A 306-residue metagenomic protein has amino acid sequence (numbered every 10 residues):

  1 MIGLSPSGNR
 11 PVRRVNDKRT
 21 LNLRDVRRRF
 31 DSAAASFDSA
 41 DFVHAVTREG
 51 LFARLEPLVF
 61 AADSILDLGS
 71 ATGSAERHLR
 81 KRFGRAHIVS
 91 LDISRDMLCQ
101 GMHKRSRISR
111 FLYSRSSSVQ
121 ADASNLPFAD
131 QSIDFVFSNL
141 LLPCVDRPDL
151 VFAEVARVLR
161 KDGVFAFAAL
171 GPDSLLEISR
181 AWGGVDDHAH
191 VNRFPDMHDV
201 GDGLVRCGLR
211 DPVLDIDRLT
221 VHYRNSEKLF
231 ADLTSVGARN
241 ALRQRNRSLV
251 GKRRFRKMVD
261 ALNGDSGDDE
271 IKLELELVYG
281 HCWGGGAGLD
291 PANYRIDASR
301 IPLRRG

Functional and structural regions predicted by a protein language model:
I2-S36: N-terminal, positively charged/glycine-rich alpha-helical extensions of SAM-dependent methyltransferases
R10, V164-K228, S235-L249: Conserved catalytic/acceptor-binding region of the Class I
F42-D63, H78: Conserved alpha-helix/loop element of class I SAM-dependent methyltransferases that forms part of the SAM/SAH-binding
S64-L126: Class I SAM-dependent methyltransferase SAM/SAH-binding core
S124-F135: A short acidic, Gly/Pro-enriched loop at the edge of an enzyme's catalytic core that lines a small-molecule cofactor
D134-R147: A short SAM/SAH-binding and catalytic strip from SAM-dependent methyltransferases
D149-V164: A short glycine-rich, Lys/Arg-flanked "PGG" loop and its adjoining helix->strand segment in the class I
I216-G306: Conserved Class I S-adenosyl-L-methionine
